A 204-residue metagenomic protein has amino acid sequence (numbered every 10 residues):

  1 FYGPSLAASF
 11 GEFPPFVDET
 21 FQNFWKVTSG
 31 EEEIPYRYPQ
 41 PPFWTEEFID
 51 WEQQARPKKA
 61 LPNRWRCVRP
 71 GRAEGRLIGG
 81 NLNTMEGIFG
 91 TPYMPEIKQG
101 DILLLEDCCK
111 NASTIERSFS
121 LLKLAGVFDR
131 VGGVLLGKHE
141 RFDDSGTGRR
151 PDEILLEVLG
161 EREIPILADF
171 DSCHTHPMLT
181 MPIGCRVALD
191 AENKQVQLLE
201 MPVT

Functional and structural regions predicted by a protein language model:
F1-G80: Conserved anion/nucleotide-ligand pocket segment
P15-E19, R76-T84, K110-R117, D129 (+2 more regions): Conserved active-site and cofactor/substrate-binding residues in soluble primary-metabolism enzymes
Q22-Q40, G87-M94, L124-V127, G160 (+2 more regions): Generic secondary-structure signature for well-ordered alpha-helical cores
Q22-W25, L82-F89, E116-S120, D152 (+1 more regions): Predominant activation on well-ordered alpha-helical scaffold segments within soluble catalytic domains
P62-R66, R72-C108: Conserved beta-alpha junction segments in alpha/beta enzyme cores
R69-P70, L77, P95-I97, V127-F128 (+2 more regions): Solvent-exposed alpha-helices and their adjacent loops that cap or buttress functional pockets in soluble metabolic
G90-G146, R150: Internal helical hairpin/lid segments
G133-T204: ATP/nucleoside-binding phosphotransfer catalytic cores, i.e., glycine-rich phosphate-binding loops
